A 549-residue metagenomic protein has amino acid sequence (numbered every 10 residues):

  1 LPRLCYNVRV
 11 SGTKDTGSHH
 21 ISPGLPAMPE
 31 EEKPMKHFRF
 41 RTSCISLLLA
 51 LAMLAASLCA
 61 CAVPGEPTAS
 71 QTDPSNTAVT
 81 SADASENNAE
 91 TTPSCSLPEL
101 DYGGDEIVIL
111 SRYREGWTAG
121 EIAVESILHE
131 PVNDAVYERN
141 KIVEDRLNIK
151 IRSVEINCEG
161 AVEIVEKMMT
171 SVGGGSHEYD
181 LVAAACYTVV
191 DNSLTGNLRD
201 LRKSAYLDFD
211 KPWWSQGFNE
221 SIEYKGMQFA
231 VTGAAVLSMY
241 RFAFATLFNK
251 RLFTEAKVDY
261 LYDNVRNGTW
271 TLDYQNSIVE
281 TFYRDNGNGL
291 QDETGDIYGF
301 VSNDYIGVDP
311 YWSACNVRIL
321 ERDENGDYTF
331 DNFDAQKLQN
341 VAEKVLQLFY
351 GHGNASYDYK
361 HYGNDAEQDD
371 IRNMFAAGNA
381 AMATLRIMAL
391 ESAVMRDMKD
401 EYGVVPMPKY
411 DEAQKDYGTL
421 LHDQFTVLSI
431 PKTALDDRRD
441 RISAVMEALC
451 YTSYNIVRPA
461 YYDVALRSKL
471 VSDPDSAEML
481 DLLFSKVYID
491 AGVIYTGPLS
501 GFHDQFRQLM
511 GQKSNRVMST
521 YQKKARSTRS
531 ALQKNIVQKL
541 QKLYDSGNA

Functional and structural regions predicted by a protein language model:
L1-N87, T92, V143, E178-D180 (+2 more regions): Gram-positive cell-envelope targeting signals
G103-E130, I149-V154, D180-L181: Short, well-ordered beta-strand elements
L110, E115, S176-V182, C186 (+3 more regions): Extracytoplasmic/periplasmic solute-binding protein
T118-N148, T246, R251: Short, polar/charged alpha-helical segment
R146-E223: Extracytoplasmic "Venus flytrap"/periplasmic binding protein-like
N276-V279, Y311-N364: Glycine-centered hinge/linker elements that transmit conformational signals in sensory and ligand-binding systems
M395-L466: Extracytoplasmic/periplasmic substrate-recognition and gating elements
P431-S443, Y451-A549: Conserved C-terminal helix/tail region of periplasmic/extracytoplasmic solute-binding proteins
